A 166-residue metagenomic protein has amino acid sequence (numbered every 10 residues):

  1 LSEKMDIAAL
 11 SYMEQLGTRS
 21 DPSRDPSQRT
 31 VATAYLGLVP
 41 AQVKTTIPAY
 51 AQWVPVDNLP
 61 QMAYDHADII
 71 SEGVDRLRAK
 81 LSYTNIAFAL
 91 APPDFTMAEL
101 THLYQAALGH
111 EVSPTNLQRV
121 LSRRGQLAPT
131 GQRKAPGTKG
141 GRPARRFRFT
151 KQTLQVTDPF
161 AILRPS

Functional and structural regions predicted by a protein language model:
S2-T45, A79-A87, R124-R133: Active-site segment of metal-dependent pyrophosphate-handling enzymes, primarily the Nudix hydrolase catalytic core
S23, P92-D94, G137-K139: A short beta-turn/loop motif at secondary-structure boundaries
R29, A63-Y64, E111, T115 (+1 more regions): Non-catalytic, surface-exposed connector residues within folded enzymatic/regulatory domains
A34-G37, K44-L81, L90-A98, H102-L103 (+2 more regions): NUDIX/MutT-family hydrolases
H102-E111: Short helix-coil junctions and helix-kink-helix linkers
H110-P136: Positively charged, solvent-exposed patches that mediate nucleic-acid binding
P129-S166: Long, intrinsically disordered, low-complexity Ser/Thr/Pro-rich regulatory/activation regions of nuclear proteins
